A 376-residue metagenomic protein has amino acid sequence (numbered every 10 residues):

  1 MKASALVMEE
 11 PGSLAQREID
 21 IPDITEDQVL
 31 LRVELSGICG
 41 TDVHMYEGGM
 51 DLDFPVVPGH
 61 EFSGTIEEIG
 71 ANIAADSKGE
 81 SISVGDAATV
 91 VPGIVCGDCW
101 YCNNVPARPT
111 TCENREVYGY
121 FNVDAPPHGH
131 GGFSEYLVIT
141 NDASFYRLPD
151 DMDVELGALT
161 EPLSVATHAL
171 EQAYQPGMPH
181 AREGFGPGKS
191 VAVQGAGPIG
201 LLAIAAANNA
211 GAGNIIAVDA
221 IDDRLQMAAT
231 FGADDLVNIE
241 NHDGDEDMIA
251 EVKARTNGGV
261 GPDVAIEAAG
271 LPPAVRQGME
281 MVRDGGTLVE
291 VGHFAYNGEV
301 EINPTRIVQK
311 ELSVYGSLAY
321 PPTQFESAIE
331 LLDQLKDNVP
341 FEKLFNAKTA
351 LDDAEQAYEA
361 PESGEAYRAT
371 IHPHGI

Functional and structural regions predicted by a protein language model:
M1-A5, R276-E280, P322-I376: C-terminal hydrophobic helical "lid"/dimerization subdomain of Rossmann-like NAD(P)H-dependent oxidoreductases
P22-S36, M50-N103, G129-H130, P149-D151: Glycine-rich beta-strand-centered segment in the early N-terminal region that forms part of a ligand/cofactor-binding
C96-S190, Q194: NAD(P)H dinucleotide-binding glycine-rich loop of Rossmann-like/cofactor-binding domains, especially the beta1-alpha1
P187-A196, N208-Q277: Adenosine-nucleotide cofactor-binding segment
G200-L201: N-terminal Rossmann-fold NAD(P) dinucleotide-binding loop
E246-A254, Y296-F345, E365: C-terminal substrate-binding/catalytic core of Rossmann-like NAD(P)-dependent dehydrogenases/reductases
G286-T287: Glycine-centered, small-residue-biased loops immediately flanking beta-strands in adenine/cofactor-binding cores
V291-G292: Acidic carboxylate diad motif detector
